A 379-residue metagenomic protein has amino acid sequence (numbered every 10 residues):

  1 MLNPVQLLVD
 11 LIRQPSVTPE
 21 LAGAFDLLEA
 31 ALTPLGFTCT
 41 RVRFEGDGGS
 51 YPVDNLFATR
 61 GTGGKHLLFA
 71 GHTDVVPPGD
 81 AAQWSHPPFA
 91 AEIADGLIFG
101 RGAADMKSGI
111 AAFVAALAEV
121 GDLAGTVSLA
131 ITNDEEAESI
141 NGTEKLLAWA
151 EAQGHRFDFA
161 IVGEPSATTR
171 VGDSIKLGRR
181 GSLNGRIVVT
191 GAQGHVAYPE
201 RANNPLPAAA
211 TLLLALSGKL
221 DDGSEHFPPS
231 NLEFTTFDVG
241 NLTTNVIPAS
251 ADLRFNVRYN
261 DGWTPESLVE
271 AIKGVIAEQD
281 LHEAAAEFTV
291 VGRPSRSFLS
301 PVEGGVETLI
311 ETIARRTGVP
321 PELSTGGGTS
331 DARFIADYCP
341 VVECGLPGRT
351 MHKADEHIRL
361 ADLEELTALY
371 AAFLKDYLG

Functional and structural regions predicted by a protein language model:
M1-P78, S250-R254, L268-V269, L360-D362: N-terminal helical capping/dimerization or prosegment-like subdomains of hydrolases acting on amide or phosphate bonds
T40, L68, S128-A130, E287: A structural signal for isolated positions on well-ordered beta-strands in alpha/beta enzyme cores
H66-S128, D362-E365: Active-site metal-coordination/substrate-binding segment of hydrolases, especially metallo-dependent peptidases
A70-H72, A130-T132, A160-E164, V188-T190 (+1 more regions): Short beta-strand segments
A94-G96, A116-L129, A152-R156, L216-E225 (+1 more regions): Phosphate-handling active-site elements
M106-G178: Acidic/histidine-rich catalytic neighborhood of metal-dependent amide-processing enzymes
P165-R170, L177, L183-G379: Metal-dependent amide/peptide-bond hydrolase catalytic core, centered on the "pita-bread" metallohydrolase fold
